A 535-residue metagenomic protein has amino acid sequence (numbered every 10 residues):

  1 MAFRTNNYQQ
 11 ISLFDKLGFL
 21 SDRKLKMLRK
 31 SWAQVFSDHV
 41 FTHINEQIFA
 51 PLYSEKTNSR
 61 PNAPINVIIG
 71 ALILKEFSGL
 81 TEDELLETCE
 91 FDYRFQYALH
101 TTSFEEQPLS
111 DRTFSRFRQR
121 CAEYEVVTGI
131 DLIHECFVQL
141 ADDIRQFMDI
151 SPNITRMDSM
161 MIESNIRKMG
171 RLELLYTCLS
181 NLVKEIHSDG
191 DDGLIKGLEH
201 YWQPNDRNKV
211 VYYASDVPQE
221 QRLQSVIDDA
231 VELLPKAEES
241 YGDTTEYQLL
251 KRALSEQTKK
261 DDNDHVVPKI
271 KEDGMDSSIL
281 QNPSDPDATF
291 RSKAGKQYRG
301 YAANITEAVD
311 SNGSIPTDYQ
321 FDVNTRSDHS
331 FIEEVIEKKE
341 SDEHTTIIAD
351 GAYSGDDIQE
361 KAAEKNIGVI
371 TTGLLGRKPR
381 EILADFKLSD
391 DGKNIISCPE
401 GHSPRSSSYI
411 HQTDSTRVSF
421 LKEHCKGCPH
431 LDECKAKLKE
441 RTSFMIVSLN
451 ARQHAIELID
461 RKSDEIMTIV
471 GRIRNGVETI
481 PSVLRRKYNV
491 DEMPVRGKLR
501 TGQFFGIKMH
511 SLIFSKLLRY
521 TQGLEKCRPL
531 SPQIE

Functional and structural regions predicted by a protein language model:
M1-T57: Basic, low-complexity segments
A33-Q34, N62, A294-G295: Short secondary-structure boundary/capping segments within folded domains
Y53-V67, L74-I130, D149: Trp/Phe/Arg-rich N-terminal binding region typifying the photolyase-homology
T81-E84, S103, Q107, S115-E535: Anion-binding and metal-coordination hotspots
